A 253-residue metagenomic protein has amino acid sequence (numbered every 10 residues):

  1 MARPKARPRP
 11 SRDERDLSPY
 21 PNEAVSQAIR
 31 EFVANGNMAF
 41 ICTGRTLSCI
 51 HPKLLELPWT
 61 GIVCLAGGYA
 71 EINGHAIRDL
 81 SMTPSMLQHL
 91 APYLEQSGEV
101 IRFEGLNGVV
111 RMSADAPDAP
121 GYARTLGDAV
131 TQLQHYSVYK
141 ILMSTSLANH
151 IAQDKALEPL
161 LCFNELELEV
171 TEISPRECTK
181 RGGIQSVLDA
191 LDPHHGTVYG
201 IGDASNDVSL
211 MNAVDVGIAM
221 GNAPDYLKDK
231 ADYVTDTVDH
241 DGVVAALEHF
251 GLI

Functional and structural regions predicted by a protein language model:
M1-S18, M211: Asp-based phosphoryl-transfer active-site loop
P21-P117: Active-site phosphate-binding/coordination module
F32, T43, I141, I184 (+3 more regions): Residue-level signal for inorganic ion chemistry
I50-L54, Q153, L210, L227 (+1 more regions): Hydrophobic packing residues within well-ordered alpha-helices of enzyme cores
L57-T60, L80-M82, P117-Y122, G182 (+2 more regions): Short, hinge-like loop/turn segments at secondary-structure boundaries
Y93, S97-A213, N222: Conserved acidic, metal-coordinating active-site core of Asp-based, Mg2+-dependent phosphoryl-transfer enzymes
A213, G221-I253: Asp-based, Mg2+/Mn2+-dependent phosphohydrolase catalytic module
